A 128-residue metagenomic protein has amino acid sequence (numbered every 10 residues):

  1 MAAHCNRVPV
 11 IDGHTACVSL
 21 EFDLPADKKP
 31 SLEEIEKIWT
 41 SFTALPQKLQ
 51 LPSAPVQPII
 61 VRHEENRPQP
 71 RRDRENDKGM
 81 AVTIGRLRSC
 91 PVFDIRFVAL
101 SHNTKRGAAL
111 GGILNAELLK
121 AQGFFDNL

Functional and structural regions predicted by a protein language model:
M1-D94: C-terminal substrate-binding/catalytic lobe of Rossmann-fold NAD(P)-dependent oxidoreductases
D94-L128: Generic C-terminus detector
